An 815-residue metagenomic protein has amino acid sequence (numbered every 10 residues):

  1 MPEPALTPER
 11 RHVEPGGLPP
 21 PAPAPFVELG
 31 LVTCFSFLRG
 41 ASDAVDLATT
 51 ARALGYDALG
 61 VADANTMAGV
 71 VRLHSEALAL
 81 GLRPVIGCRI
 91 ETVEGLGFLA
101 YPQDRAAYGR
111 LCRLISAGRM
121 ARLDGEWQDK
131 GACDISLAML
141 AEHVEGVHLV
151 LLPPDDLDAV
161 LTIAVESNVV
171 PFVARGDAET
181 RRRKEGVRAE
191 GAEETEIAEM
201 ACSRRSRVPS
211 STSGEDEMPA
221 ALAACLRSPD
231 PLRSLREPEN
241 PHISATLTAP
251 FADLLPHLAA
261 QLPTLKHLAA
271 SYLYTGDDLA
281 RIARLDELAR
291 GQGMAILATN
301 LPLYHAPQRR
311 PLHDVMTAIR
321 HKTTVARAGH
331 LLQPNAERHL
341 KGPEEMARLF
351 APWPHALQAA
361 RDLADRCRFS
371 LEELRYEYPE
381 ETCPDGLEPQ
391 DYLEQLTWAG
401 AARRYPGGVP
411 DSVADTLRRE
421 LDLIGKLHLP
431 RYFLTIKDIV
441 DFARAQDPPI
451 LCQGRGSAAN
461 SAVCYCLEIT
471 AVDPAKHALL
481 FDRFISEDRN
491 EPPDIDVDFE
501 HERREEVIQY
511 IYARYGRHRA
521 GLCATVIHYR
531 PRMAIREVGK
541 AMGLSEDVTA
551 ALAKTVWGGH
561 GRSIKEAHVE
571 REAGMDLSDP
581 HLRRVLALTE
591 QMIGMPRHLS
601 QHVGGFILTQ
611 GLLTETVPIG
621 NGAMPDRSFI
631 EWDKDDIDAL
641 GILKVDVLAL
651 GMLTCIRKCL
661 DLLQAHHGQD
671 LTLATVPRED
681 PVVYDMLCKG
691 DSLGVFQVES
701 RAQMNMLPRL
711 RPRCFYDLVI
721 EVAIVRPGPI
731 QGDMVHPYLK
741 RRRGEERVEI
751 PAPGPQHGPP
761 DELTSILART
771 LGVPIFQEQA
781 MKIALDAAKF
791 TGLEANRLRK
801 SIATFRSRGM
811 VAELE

Functional and structural regions predicted by a protein language model:
M1-V165, F172, P250-E815: Alpha-helical scaffold/interaction cores of sigma-54-like transcription cofactors and many family A DNA polymerases
E166-N168, R175-S213, A220-P238, H242-A249: Short, low-complexity, charge-dense intrinsically disordered segments
